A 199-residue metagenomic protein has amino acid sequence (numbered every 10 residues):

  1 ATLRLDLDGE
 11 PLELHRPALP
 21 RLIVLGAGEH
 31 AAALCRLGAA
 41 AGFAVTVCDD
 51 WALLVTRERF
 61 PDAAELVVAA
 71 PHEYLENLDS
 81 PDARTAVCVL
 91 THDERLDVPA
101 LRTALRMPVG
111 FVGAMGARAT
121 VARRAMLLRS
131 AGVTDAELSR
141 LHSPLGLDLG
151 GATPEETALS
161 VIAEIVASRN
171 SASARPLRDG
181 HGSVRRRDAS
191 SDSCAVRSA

Functional and structural regions predicted by a protein language model:
A1-V67, D82-A86, M126-L127, S168 (+1 more regions): Segments forming oxygen-rich coordination pockets for charged ligands
C48-D49, A86, T91-R95, L101-L128: ADP-ribose/adenylate-binding Rossmann-like module
L54-R57, L75-N77, L96-V98, V121-A122: Short acidic/glycine-rich loop or secondary-structure boundary segments that cap or lie
H72-A83: Short amphipathic alpha-helix with an adjacent loop that forms part of the alpha/beta core around
V109, M115-A199: Adenosine-phosphate binding glycine-rich loop
